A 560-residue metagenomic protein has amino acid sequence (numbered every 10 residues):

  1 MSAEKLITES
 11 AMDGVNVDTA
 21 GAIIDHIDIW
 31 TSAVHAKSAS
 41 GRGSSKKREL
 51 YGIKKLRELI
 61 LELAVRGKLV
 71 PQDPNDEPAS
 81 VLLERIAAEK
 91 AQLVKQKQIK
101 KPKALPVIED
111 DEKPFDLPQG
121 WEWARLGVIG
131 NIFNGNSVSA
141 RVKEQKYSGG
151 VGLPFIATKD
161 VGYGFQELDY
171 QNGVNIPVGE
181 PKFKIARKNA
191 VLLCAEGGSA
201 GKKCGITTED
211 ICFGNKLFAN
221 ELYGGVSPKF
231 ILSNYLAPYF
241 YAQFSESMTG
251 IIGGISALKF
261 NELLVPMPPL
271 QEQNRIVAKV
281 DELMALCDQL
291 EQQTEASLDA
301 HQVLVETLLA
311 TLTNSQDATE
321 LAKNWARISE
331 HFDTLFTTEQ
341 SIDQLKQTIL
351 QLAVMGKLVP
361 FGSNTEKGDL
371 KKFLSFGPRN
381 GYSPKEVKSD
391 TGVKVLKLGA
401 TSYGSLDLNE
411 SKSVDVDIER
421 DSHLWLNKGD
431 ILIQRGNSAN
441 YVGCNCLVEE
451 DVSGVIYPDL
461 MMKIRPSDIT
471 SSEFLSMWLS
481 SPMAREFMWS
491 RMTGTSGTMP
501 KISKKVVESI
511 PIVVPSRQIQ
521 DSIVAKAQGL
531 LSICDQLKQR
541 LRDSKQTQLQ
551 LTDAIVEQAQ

Functional and structural regions predicted by a protein language model:
S2-A3, T8, D13, H26-I27 (+11 more regions): Non-catalytic DNA-recognition/assembly elements of restriction-modification systems
D13-A20, K46-L50, D76, F115-Q119 (+17 more regions): Hydrophobic alpha-helical scaffolding
A22, I211-L222, L232-M267, L398-G399 (+3 more regions): Glycine-anchored helix-breaking recognition loops at helix->coil/strand junctions
L61-R66, Q72-D116, A353: Phosphate/adenylate-binding "loop-and-lid" substructures adjacent to NTP/NAD/dNTP-binding pockets in NTP-dependent
V107-E112, G127-Q145, K159-K188, K371-K385 (+1 more regions): Sequence-specific dsDNA recognition surfaces
W121, N189, E262-L263, Q273 (+3 more regions): Structural signal for hydrophobic
A157-T158, G173-L236, G254-S256, D421-S480 (+1 more regions): A short beta-sheet element
I231, Q273-I276, L475, L479 (+1 more regions): Interdomain signal-transducing alpha-helices
